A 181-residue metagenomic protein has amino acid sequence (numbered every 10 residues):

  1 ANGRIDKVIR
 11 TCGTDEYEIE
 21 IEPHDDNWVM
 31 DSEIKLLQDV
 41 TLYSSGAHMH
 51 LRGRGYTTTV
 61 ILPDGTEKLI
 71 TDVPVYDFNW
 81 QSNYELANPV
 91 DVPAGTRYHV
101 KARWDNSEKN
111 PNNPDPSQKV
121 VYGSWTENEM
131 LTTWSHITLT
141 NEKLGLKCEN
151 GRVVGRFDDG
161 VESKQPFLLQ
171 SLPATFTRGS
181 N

Functional and structural regions predicted by a protein language model:
A1-K147, R152-F157, S163, F167 (+1 more regions): His-enriched metal-coordination microenvironments in redox/metal-binding proteins
E162-L168, L172-F176: Non-globular disordered terminal and juxtamembrane segments underlying protein topogenesis/assembly
